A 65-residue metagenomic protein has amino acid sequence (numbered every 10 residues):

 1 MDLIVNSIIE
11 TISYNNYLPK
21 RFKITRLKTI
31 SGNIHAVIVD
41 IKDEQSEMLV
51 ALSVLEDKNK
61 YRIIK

Functional and structural regions predicted by a protein language model:
M1-Y17: Short coil-to-beta transition motif at edge beta-strands of beta-rich domains
L18-K28: Short beta-strand-centered aromatic/proline hotspots
R26-S31, K42: A generic structural motif
G32-V37: Short aromatic-glycine-enriched beta-strand elements
I41-K65: Intrinsically disordered, low-complexity, charged/polar segments
